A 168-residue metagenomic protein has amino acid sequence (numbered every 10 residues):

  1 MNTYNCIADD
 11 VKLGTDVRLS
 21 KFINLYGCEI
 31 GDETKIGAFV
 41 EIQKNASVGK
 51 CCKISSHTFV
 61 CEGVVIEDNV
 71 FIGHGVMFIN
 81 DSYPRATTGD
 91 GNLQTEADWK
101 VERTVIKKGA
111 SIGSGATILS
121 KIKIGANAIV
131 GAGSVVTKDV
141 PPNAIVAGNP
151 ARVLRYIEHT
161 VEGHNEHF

Functional and structural regions predicted by a protein language model:
M1-D9, L19-I122, P150, Y156-E158 (+1 more regions): Flexible, glycine/small-residue-enriched loop-and-beta-strand segment within the central core of proteins
I122-D139, N143-I145: C-terminal/domain-terminus segments
A132, H167-F168: A C-terminal cap/extension of S-adenosyl-L-methionine-dependent methyltransferases that defines the acceptor-substrate
